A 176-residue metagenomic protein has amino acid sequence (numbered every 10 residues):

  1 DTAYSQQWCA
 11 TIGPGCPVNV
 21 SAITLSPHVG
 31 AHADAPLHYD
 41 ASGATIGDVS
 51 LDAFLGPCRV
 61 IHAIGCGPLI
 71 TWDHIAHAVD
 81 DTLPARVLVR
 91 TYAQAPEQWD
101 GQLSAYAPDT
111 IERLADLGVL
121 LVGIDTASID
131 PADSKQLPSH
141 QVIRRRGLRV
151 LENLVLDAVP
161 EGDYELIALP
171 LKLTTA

Functional and structural regions predicted by a protein language model:
D1-A176: Active-/binding-site microenvironments in catalytic and ligand-binding cores
